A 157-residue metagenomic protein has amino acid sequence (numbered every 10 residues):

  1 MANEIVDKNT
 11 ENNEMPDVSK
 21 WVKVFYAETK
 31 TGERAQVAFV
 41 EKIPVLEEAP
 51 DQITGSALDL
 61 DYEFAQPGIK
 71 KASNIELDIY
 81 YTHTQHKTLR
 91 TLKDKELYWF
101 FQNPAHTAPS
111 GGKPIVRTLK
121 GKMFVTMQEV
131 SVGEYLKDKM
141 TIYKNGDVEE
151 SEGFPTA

Functional and structural regions predicted by a protein language model:
A2-D78, K120-L136: Solvent-exposed edge beta-strands and adjacent loop segments that serve as assembly or binding interfaces
V18, L92-K95: Low-complexity, intrinsically disordered/propeptide-like segments
V18-W21, F101, I142: Generic N-terminal leader/processing signal
V24, K95-S110: Short conserved beta-strand and strand-loop elements enriched in small hydrophobics with frequent Asp/Gly
E47, N103-S151: Short beta-strand and beta-hairpin "edge-sheet" elements
Y80-T82: Solvent-exposed strand-to-loop "edge" motifs in beta-rich extracellular domains
T84-T91: Short, conserved charged micro-motifs
G153-A157: Intrinsically disordered, low-complexity terminal/linker regions enriched in Pro/Ser/Gly and acidic residues
